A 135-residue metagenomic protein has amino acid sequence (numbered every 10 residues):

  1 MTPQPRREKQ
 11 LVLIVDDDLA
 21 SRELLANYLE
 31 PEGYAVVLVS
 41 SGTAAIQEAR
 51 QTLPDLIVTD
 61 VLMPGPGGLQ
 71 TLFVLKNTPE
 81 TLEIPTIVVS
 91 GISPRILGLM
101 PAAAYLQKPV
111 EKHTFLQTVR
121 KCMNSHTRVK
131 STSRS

Functional and structural regions predicted by a protein language model:
M1-L11, E111-S135: Non-catalytic signal-transmission and effector/linker regions of two-component phosphorelay proteins
V15-D16, V39, I57: Conserved sequence signature across two-component system core domains
L19-V37: Two-component/phosphorelay signaling modules centered on CheY-like receiver
S40-A44, G67-F73: Acidic catalytic/metal-coordinating carboxylates
T52-V58: Active-site beta3 strand of CheY-like receiver
D60, S90: Active-site residues of response regulator receiver
M63: Receiver (REC) domain active-site loop signature in two-component systems and cognate sites in sensor histidine kinases
G68, N77, G91, G98-V110: As written
